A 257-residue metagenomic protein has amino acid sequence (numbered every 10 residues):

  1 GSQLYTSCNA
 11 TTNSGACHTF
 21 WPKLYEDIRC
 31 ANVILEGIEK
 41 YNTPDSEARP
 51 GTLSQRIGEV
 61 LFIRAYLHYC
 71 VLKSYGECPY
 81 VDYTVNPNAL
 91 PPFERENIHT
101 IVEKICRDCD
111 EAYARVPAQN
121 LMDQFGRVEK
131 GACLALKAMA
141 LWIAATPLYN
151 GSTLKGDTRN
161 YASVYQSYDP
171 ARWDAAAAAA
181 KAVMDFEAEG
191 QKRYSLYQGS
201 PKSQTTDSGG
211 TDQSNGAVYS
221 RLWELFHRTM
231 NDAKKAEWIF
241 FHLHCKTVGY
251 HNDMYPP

Functional and structural regions predicted by a protein language model:
G1, K130-G131, W142-P257: An aromatic- and glycine-enriched ligand-binding surface/loop that stacks and positions planar moieties
G1-Y75, A89-F125: Conserved, well-structured interaction surfaces
V60, R64-A65, K137, W173-A180: Short amphipathic alpha-helical coiled-coil/interface segments
L67-P79, K137-L154: Extended, well-ordered alpha-helical segments in internal regulatory regions
V71-Y80, A188-L196: Proline-centered turn/helix-capping motifs that create local helix->coil transitions or kinks
V81-N88, D157-R159: Short, conserved phosphate-binding/catalytic loop or strand-edge motifs used in phosphoryl-/nucleotidyl-transfer
T84-P87, N120, H242-K246: Short, flexible loop/turn elements at secondary-structure junctions
G126-A138: Amphipathic alpha-helical protein-interaction segments enriched in hydrophobic
